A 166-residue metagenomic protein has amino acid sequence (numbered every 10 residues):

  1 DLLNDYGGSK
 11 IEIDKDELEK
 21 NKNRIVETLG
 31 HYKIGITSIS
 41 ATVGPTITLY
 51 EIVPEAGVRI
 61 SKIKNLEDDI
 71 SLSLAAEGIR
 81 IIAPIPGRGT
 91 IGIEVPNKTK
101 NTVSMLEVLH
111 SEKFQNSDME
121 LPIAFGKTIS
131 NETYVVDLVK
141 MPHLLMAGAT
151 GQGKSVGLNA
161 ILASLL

Functional and structural regions predicted by a protein language model:
D1-L145, Q152, G157: N-terminal "pre-motor" subdomain/linker immediately upstream of P-loop NTPase catalytic cores
S164-L166: Post-Walker A helix-loop "phosphate-sensing" segment adjacent to the P-loop in P-loop NTPases
